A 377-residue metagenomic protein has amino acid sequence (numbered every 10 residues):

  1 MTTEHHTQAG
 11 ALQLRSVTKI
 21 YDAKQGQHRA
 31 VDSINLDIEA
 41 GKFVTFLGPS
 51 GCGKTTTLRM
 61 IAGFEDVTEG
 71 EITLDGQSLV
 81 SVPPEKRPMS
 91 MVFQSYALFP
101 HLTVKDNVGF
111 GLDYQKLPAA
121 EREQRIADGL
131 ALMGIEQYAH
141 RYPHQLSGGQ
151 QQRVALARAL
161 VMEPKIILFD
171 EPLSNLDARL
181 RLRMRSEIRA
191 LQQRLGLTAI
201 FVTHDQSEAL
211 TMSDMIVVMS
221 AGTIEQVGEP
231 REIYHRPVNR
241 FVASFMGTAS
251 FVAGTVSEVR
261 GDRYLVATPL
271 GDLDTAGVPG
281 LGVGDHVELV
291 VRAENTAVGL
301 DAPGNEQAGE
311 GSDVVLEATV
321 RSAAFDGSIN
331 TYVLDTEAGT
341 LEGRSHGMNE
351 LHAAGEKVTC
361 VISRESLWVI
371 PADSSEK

Functional and structural regions predicted by a protein language model:
L47-P49: The feature captures the beta-strand-to-loop junction immediately N-terminal to the Walker
T55-L58, V154: ABC ATPase nucleotide-binding domain helices that frame the ATP-binding cleft
A62: Helix-to-loop junction immediately C-terminal to a conserved catalytic motif
T68-E71, E121, A221, A253: Conserved coupling/switch loops of ABC nucleotide-binding domains, chiefly the family-specific signature
G70-S78: Conserved ABC transporter NBD signature motif
V82-F241: ABC ATPase nucleotide-binding domains
A249, V259-K377: Non-catalytic connector elements of ABC transporters
